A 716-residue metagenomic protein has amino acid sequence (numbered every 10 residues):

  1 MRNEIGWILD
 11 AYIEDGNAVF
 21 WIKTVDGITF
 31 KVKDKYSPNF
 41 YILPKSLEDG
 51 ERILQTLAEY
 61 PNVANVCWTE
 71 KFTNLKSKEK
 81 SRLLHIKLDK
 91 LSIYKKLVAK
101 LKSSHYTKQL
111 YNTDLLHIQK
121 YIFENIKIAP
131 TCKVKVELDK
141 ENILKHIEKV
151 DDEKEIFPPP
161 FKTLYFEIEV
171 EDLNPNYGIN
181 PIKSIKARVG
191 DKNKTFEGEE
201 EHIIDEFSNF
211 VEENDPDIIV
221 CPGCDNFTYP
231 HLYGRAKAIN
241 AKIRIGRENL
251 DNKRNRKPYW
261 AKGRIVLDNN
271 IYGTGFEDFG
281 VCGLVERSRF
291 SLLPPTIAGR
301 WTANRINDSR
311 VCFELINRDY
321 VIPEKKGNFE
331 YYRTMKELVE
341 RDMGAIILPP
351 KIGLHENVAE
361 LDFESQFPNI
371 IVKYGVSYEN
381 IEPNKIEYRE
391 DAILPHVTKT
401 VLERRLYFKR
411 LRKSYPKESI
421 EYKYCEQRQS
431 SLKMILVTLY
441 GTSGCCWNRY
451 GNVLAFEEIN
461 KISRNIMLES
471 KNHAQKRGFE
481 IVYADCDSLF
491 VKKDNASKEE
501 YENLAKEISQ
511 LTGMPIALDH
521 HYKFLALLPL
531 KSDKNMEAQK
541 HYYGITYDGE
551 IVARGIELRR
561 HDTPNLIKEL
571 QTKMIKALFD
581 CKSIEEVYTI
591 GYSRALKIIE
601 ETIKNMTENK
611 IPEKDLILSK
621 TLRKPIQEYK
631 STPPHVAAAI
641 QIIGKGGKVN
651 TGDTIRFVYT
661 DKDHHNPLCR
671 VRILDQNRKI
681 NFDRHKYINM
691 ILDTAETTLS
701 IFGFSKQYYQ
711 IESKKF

Functional and structural regions predicted by a protein language model:
M1-A359, F363-T400, R404, L411 (+9 more regions): The two-metal-ion catalytic cores of nucleic-acid processing enzymes
I13-T24, L293-E382, I420, Y424 (+4 more regions): DNA-dependent DNA polymerase catalytic subunits
A187-N193, T442-K461: Gly-rich Lys/Arg/Thr-decorated short loops/hinges at beta-loop-alpha junctions or inter-strand turns that position
F196-E200, F456, N460, K498: Flexible, glycine- and charge-enriched loops at secondary-structure boundaries
D205-S208, K399-L402, L406, R464 (+3 more regions): Generic alpha-helical structural signal
I218, R412, W447, R477-I481 (+1 more regions): Long, hydrophobic, amphipathic alpha-helical segments used as structural scaffolds
L406, V437-G444, L468-Q475: Amphipathic, well-packed alpha-helical segments that form the structural scaffold of globular domains
R412-E418: Metal- or metallocofactor-binding catalytic centers and their adjacent structured scaffolds across diverse enzyme
